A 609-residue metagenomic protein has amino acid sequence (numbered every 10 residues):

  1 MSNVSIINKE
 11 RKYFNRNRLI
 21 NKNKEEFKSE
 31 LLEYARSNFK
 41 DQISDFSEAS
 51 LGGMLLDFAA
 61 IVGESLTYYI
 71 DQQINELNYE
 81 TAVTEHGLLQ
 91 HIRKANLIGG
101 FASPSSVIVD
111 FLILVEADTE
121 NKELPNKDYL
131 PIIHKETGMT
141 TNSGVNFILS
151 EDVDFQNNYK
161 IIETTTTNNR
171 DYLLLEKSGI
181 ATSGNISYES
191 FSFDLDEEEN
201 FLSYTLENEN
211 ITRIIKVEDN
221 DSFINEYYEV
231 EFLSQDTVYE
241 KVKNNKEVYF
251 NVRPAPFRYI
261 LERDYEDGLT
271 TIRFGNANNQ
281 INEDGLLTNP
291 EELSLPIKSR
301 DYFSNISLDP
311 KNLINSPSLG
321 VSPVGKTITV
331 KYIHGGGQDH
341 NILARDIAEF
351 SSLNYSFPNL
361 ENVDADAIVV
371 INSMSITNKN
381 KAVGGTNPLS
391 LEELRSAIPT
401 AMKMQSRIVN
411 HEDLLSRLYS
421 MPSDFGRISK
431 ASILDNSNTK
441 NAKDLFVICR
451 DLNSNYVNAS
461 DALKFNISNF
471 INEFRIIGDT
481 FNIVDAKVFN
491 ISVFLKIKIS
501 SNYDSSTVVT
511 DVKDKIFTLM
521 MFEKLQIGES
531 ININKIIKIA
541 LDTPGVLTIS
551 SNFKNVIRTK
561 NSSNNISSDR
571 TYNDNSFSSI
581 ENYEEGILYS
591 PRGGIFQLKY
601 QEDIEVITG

Functional and structural regions predicted by a protein language model:
M1-G609: Signature of Asx- and small-polar-rich beta-strand/turn repeats characteristic of beta-solenoid architectures
